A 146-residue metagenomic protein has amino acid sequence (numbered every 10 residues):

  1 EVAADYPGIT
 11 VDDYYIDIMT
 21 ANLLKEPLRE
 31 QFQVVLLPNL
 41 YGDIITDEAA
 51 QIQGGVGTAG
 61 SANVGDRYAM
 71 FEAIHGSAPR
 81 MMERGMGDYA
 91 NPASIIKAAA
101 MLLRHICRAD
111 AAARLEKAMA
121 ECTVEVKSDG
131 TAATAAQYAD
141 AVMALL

Functional and structural regions predicted by a protein language model:
E1-D17, Q31: Glycine-rich phosphate/diphosphate-binding loop of Rossmann-like nucleotide-binding domains
E1-V2, R114, A118-C122, A141 (+1 more regions): Generic non-transmembrane alpha-helical segments
I9-D13, V34-V35, D88-Y89, S128-A132: Hydrophobic alpha-helical scaffolding
D13-D17, A93, A109, A113 (+2 more regions): Conserved structured core elements
N22-E125: Glycine-rich phosphate/nucleotide-binding loop
S128-L146: Short, amphipathic C-terminal "tail helix"
